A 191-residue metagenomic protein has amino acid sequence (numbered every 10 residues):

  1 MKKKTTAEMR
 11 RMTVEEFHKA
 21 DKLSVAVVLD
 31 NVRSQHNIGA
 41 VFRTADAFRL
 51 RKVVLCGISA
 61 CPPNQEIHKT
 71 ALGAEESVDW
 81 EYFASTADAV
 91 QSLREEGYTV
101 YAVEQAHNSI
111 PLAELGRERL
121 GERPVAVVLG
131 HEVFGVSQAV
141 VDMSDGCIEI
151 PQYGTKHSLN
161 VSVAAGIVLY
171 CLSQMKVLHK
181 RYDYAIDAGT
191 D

Functional and structural regions predicted by a protein language model:
M1-D191: Post-transcriptional modification and biogenesis factors for structured RNAs of the translation apparatus
